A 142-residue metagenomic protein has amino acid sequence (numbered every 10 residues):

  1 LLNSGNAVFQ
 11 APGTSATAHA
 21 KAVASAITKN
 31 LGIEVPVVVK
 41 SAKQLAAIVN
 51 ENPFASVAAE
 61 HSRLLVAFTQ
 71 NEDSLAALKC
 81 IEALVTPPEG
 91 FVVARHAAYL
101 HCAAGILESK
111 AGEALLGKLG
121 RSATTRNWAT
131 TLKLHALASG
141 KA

Functional and structural regions predicted by a protein language model:
L1-A142: Surface-exposed, charge/polar-rich loops and edge strands
